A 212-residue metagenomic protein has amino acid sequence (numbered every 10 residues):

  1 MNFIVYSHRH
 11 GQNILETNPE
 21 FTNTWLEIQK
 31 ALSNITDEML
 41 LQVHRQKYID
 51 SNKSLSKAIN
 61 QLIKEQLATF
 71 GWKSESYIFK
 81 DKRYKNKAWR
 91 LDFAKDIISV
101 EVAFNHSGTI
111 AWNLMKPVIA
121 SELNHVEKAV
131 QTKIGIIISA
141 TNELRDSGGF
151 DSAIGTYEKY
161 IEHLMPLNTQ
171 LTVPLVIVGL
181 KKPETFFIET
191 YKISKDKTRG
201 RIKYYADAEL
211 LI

Functional and structural regions predicted by a protein language model:
M1: Interfaces and regulatory segments of ATP-dependent nucleotide/adenylate/phosphodiester-chemistry enzymes
I4-D81: Acidic-basic catalytic patches of nuclease active cores, encompassing PD-(D/E)XK and other metal-cofactor nuclease
Y48, E101-G108: Surface-exposed cleft-lining segments at the edges of enzyme active sites
N52, K73-Y77, R83-N86, R199-I202 (+1 more regions): Charged, terminal alpha-helix-loop-beta segments that serve as non-catalytic nucleic-acid engagement and/or assembly
K85-S99: Active-site beta-strand-loop-beta-strand hairpin of nuclease catalytic cores that positions key catalytic residues
I97, F104-H106, K181: Short, flexible loop/turn elements at secondary-structure junctions
N105-M165: Catalytic cores of nucleic-acid endonucleases
S139-I212: Domain-level recognition of nuclease-like catalytic cores that cleave nucleotide substrates
